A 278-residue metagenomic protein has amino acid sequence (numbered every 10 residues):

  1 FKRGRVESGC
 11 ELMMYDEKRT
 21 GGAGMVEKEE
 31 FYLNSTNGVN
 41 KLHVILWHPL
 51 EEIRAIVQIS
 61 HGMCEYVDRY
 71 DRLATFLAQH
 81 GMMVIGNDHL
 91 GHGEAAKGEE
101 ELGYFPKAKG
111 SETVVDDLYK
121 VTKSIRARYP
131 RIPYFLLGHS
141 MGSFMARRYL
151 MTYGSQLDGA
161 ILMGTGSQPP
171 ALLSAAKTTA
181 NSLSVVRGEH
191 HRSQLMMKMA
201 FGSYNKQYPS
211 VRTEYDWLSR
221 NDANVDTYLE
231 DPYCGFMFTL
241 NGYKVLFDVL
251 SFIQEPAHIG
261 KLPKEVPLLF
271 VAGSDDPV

Functional and structural regions predicted by a protein language model:
M25-P49: N-terminal cap/lid segment of alpha/beta-hydrolase-fold proteins
R54-G62: Short beta-strand element of the alpha/beta-hydrolase
H61-E65, S274: Active-site glycine-rich loops that stabilize anionic/oxyanionic intermediates across multiple enzyme folds
A74-E100: Conserved alpha/beta-hydrolase
P106-R126: Alpha/beta-hydrolase active-site loop
Y129-S140: Alpha/beta-hydrolase fold nucleophile elbow
A146-Y233: Alpha/beta-hydrolase-fold enzymes
F270-A272: Short beta-strand/loop motif that positions the catalytic acidic residue of the alpha/beta-hydrolase fold
